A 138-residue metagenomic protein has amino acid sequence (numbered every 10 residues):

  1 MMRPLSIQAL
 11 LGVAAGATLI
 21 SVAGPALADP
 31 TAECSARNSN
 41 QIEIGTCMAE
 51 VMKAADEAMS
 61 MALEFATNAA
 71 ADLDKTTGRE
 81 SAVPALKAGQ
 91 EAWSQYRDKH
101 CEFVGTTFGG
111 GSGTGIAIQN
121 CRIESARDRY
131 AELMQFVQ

Functional and structural regions predicted by a protein language model:
M1-L19: Bacterial N-terminal signal peptides that target proteins for export
R3, P25-Q138: N-terminal alpha-helical modules
S21-A23: N-terminal signal peptide c-region/cleavage motif recognized by signal peptidases
